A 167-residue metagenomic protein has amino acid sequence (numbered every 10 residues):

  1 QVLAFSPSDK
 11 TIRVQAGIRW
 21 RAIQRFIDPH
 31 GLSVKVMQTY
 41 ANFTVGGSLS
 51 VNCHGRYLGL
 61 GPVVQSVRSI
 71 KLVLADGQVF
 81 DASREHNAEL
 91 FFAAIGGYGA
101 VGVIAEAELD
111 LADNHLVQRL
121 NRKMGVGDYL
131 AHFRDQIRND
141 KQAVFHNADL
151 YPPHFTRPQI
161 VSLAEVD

Functional and structural regions predicted by a protein language model:
Q1-N42, V51-Y57: Glycine-rich N-terminal segment of FAD-binding domains in flavoprotein oxidoreductases, spanning the beta-loop-helix
V2-L3, V64-V67, I104: A structural signal for short, hydrophobic beta-strand segments that form beta-sheets in beta-rich/all-beta domains
R19, S48-L49, Y57, V63 (+1 more regions): Gly/Ser/Thr-rich beta-alpha loop segments that engage phosphate groups in nucleotides
W20-A22, F43-V45, L111, H154-R157: Flexible loop/turn segments at secondary-structure boundaries
S33, G61-Q65: Short loop/turn motifs at secondary-structure junctions and domain boundaries
V36-L49, R68, L150-P152: Short, glycine/charge-rich beta-strand/loop segments that flank catalytic centers and engage negatively charged groups
R56-L60, L90-A93: Catalytic micro-motifs at enzyme active sites that drive phosphoryl/nucleotidyl and oxygen chemistry
R68-D167: C-terminal substrate-binding/cap subdomain adjacent to the FAD-binding core in PCMH-type and related FAD-linked
